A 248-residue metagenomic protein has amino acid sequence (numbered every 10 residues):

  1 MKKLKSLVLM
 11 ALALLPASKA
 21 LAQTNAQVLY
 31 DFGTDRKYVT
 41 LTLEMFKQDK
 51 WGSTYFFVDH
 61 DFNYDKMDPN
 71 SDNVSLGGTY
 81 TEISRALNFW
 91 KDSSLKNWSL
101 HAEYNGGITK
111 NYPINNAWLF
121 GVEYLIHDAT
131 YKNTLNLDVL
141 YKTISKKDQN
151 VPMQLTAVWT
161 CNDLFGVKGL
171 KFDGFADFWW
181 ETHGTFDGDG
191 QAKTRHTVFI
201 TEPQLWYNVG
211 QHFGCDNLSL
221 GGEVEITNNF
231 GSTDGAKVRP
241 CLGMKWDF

Functional and structural regions predicted by a protein language model:
M1-Q23: Cleavable N-terminal export/targeting peptides
A20-Q23, W51-S53, N88-S99, H127-L135 (+2 more regions): Short loop/turn motifs that connect adjacent beta-strands in outer-membrane beta-barrel proteins
A22-K66: Short glycine/proline- and aromatic-enriched beta-strand/turn motifs that initiate or cap beta-hairpins
V28-T34, H60-Y64, A102-K110, I126 (+5 more regions): Transmembrane beta-strands of outer-membrane beta-barrel pores
G33-K37, S71-G78, N111-N116, K146-P152 (+2 more regions): Replace "Gram-negative outer membrane beta-barrel proteins" with "bacterial and organellar outer membrane beta-barrel
L43, I83, F120-V122, L155-W159 (+2 more regions): Membrane-embedded beta-strands of outer-membrane beta-barrel proteins, especially the hydrophobic/small aromatic
K142-N217, I226-N229, W246-F248: Outer-membrane beta-barrel transmembrane domain signature
A236-F248: Outer-membrane beta-barrel "beta-signal"
